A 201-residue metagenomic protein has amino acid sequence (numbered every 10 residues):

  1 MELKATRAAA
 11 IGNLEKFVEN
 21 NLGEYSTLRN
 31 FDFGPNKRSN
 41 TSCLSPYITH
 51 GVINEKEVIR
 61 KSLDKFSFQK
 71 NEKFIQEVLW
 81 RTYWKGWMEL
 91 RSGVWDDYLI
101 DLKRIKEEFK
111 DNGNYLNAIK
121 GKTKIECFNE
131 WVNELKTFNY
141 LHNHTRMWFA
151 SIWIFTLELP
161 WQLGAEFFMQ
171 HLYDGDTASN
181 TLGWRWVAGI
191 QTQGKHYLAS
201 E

Functional and structural regions predicted by a protein language model:
M1-E201: Residues lining hydrophobic/aromatic ligand-binding pockets adjacent to catalytic sites
